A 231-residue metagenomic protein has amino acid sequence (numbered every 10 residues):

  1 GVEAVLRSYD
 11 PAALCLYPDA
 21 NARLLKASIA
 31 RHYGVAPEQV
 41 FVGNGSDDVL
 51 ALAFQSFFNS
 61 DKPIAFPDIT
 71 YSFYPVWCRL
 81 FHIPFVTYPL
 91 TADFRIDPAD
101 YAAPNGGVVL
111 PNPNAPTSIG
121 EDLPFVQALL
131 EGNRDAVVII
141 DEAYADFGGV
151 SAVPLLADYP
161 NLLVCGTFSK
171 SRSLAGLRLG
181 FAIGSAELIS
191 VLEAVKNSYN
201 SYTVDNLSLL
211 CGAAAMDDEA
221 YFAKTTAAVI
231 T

Functional and structural regions predicted by a protein language model:
G1, S46-D47, Y71, N112-P116 (+1 more regions): Short glycine-rich anion-binding loops that position phosphate/pyrophosphate groups of nucleotides and phosphorylated
G1-D47, L52: N-terminal small-domain helix-loop-helix segment of the aminotransferase-like
A20-N21, L162-T231: PLP-dependent aminotransferase class I/II
A27, S56-P111: PLP-dependent aminotransferase-like
R31, Q55, N59, V76-L80 (+3 more regions): Short, well-ordered alpha-helices that flank and scaffold nucleotide-derived cofactor binding pockets
A36-V40, D61-P63, E142, P160-N161: Short acidic capping loops at alpha-helix termini that bridge into adjacent secondary structure
R95-P104, P116-L174, L188: Active-site pre-lysine segment of PLP-dependent enzymes
